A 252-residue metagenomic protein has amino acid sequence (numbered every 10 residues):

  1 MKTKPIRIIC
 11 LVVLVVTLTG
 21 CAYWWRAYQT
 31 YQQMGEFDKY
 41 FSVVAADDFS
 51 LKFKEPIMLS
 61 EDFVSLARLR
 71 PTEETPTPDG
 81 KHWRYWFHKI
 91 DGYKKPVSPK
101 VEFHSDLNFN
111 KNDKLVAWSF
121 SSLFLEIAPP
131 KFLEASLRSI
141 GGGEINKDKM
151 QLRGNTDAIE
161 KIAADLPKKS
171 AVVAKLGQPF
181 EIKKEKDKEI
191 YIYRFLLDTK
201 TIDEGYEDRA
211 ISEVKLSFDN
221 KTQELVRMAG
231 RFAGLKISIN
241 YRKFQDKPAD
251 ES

Functional and structural regions predicted by a protein language model:
M1-C10: Bacterial N-terminal signal peptides that target proteins for export
T17-G20: C-terminal motif of bacterial Sec signal peptides marking the signal peptidase cleavage site
A22-S252: Residues within mature, well-folded domains
